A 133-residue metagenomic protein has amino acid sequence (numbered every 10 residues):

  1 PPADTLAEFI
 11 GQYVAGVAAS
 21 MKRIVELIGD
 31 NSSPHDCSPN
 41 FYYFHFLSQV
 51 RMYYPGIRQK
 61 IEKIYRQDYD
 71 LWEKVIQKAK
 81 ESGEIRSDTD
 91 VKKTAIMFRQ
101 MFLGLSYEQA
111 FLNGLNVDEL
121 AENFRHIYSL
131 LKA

Functional and structural regions predicted by a protein language model:
P1: Helix-turn-helix
E8-Y53, R99: Helical hydrophobic small-molecule/effector-binding pocket
G11, A15, H35-H45, P55-E81: Amphipathic alpha-helical packing segments from all-alpha helical-bundle domains
Q12-L27, D70, K74-E81, I96-A133: C-terminal peripheral helix-coil segments that are non-catalytic and often amphipathic
V91-A95: Membrane-interface starts of transmembrane alpha-helices
